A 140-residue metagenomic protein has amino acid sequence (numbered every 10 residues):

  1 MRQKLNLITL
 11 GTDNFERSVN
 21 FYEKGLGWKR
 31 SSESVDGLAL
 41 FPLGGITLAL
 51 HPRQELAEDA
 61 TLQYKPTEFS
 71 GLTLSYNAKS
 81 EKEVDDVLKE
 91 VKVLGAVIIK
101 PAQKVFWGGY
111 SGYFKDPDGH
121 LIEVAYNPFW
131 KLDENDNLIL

Functional and structural regions predicted by a protein language model:
M1-N6, K29-E81, D85-K115, P128-L140: Vicinal oxygen chelate
T9, E16, D85: Conserved catalytic core of two-component sensor histidine kinases
L10-D13, S80: Short, surface-exposed ligand-recognition loops at beta-strand->loop->(often short) alpha-helix junctions that present
T12-N14, F106-W107: Conserved beta-strand-loop-alpha-helix junction that forms the acyl-donor binding cleft
S18-E23, V91, G119: Conserved active-site tyrosine of GNAT-family acetyltransferases
L26: Major-groove DNA-recognition helix of helix-turn-helix-type DNA-binding domains
V124: Short glycine-/small-residue motifs
